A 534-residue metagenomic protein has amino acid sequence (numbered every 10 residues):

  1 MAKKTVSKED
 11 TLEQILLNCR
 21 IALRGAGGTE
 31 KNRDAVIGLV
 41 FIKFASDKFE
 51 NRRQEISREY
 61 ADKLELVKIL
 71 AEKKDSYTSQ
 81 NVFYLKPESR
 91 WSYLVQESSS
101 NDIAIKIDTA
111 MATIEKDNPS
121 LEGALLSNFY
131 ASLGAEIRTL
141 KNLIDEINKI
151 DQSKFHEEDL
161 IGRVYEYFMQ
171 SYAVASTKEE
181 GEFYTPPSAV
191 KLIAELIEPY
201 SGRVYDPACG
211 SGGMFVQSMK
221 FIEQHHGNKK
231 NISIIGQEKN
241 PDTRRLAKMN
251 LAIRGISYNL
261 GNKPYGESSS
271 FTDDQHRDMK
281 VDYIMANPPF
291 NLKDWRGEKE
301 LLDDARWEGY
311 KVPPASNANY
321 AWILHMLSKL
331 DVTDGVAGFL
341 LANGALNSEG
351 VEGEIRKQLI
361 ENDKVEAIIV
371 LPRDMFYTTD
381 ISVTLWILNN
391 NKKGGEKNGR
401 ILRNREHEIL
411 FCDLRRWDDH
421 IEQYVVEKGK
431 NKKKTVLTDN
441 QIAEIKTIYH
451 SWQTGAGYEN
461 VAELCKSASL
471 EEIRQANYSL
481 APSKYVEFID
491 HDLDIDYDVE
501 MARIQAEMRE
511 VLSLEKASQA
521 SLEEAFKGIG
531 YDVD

Functional and structural regions predicted by a protein language model:
M1-Y200, N259-Q275, V370-R373, N391 (+3 more regions): Non-catalytic, mostly N-terminal accessory regions of nucleic-acid modification and defense proteins
N18, A22, K31-F44, I193 (+1 more regions): Conserved Class I SAM-dependent methyltransferase catalytic core
A26, N32, W295-N317, N343-V351 (+4 more regions): Short, contiguous acidic/charged loop-to-helix segments that flank catalytic cores in large enzymes
F49, I222-H226, L330: Active-site catalytic pocket residues across diverse enzymes, especially alpha/beta-hydrolases
L133, K154, A208, G236-N240 (+7 more regions): Hydrophobic alpha-helical scaffolding
E179-A286, N291-L301, R306-G309, A321 (+3 more regions): Conserved S-adenosyl-L-methionine
V216, R245, A286-P288, Y320-L324 (+11 more regions): Feature representing long, continuous alpha-helical segments
K364-V365, M375-T378, S382-A443: C-terminal, active-site-flanking charged/polar segments
